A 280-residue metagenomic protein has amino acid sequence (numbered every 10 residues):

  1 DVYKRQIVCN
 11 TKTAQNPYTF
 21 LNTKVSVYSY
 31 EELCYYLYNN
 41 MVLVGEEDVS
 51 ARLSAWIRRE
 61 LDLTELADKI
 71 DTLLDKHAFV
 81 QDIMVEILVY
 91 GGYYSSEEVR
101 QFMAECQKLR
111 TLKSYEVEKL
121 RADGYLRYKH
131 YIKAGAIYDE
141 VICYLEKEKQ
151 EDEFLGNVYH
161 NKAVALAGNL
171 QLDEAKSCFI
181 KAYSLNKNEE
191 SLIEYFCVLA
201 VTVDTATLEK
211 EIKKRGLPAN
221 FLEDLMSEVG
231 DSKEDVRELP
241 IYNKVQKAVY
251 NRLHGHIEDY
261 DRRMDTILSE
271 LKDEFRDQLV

Functional and structural regions predicted by a protein language model:
D1-Y3: Short, small-residue-biased leader/transition segments that mark boundaries at the very start of proteins
E105-L109, Y144-E153: Flexible helix-coil transition and linker loops at the boundaries of alpha-helical arrays
